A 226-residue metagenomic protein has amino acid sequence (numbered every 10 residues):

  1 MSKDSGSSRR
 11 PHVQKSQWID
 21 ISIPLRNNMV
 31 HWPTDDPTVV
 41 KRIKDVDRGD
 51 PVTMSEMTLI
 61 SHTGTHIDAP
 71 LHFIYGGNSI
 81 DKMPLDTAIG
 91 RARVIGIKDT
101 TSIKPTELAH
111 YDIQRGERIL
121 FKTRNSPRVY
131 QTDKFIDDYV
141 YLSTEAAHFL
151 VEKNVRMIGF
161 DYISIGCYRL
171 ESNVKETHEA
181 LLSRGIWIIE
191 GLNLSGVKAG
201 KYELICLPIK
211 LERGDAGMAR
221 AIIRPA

Functional and structural regions predicted by a protein language model:
S2-A226: Active-/binding-site microenvironments in catalytic and ligand-binding cores
